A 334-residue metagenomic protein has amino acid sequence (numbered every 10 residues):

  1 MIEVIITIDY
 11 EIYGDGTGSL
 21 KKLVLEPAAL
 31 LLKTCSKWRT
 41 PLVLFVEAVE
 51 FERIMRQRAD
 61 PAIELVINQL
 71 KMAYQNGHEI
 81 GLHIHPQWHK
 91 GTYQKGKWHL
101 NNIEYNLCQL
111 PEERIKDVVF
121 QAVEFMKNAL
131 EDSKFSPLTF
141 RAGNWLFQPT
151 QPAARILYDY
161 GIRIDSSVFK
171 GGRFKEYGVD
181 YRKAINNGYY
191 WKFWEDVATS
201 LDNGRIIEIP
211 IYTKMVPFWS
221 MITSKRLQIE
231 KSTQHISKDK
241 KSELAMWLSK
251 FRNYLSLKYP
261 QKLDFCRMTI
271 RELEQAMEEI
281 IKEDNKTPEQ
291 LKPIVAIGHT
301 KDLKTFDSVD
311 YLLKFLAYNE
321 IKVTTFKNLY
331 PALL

Functional and structural regions predicted by a protein language model:
M1-N76, A296, D302-K304, L313-K322: Active-site beta->alpha N-cap acidic-glycine motif
G14-E26, A48-L65, W88-T92, R141-T150 (+4 more regions): Acidic-and-aromatic substrate-binding clefts and catalytic sites of carbohydrate-active enzymes
A28-L32, V66-K71, K116-M126, A154 (+2 more regions): Generic structural signal for well-ordered alpha-helices, preferentially at hydrophobic/aromatic core positions
S36, A129-K134, E320, F326-Y330: A structural signal for the main folded, soluble domain(s) of proteins
P41, A48-L146, G204, E208 (+2 more regions): Metal-dependent polysaccharide deacetylase catalytic core of the NodB/CE4 family, i.e., the active-site-bearing domain
A142-T287: Active-site-adjacent pocket scaffolds in enzyme catalytic domains
D202-K214, P288-L334: Active-site and substrate-binding clefts of carbohydrate-active enzymes
